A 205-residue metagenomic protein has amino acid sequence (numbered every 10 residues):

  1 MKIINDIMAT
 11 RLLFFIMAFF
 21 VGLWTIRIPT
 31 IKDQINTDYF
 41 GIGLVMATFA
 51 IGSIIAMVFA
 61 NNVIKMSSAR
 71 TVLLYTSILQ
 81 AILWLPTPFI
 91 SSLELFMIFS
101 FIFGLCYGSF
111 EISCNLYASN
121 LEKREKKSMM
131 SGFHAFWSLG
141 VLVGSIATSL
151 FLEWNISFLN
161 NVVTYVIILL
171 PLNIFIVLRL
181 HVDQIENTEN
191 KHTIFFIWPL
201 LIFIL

Functional and structural regions predicted by a protein language model:
N36, S68, F89-E94: Helix-breaking motifs and short loop linkers at transmembrane-helix boundaries and internal kinks in secondary membrane
A50-I51, S138-V143: Short hydrophobic/small-residue motifs within alpha-helical transmembrane segments of multi-pass transporter-like
A56-S68, L152: Helix-to-loop junctions at the C-terminal end of transmembrane segments in multipass secondary transporters
R70-L73: Primarily marks hydrophobic transmembrane alpha-helices of the MFS/SLC 12-helix fold
I78-S91: C-terminal ends and interior cores of transmembrane alpha-helices in multi-pass membrane transporters/permeases
L83, E94-F103: Paired small-residue
F99-A135: Cytoplasmic helix-loop-helix junction between adjacent transmembrane helices in 12-TM secondary transporters
N160-L178, L201-F203: Symmetry-related core transmembrane helices of the 12-TM Major Facilitator Superfamily/SLC fold
